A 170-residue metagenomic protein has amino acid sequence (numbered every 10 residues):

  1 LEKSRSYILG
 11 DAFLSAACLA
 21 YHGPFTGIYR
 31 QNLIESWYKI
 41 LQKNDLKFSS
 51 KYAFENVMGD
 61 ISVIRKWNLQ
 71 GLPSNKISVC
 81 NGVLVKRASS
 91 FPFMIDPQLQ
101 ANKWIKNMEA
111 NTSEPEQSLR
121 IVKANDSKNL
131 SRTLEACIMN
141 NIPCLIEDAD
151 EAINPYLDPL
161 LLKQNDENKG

Functional and structural regions predicted by a protein language model:
L1-G170: Conformational switch/transducer regions in large eukaryotic molecular machines and scaffolds
